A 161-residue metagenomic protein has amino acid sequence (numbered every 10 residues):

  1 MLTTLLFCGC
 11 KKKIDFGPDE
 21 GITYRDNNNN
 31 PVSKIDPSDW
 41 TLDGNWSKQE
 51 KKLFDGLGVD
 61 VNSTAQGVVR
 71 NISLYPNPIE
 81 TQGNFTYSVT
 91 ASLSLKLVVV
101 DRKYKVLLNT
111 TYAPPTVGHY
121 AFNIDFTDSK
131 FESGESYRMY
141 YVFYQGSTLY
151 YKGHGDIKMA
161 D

Functional and structural regions predicted by a protein language model:
L6-G9: C-terminal motif of bacterial Sec signal peptides marking the signal peptidase cleavage site
I14-E20, R25-P31, I35-P37, R138-D161: C-terminal tail/sorting-segment detector
T41-A65: A general sequence property marking short-to-moderate contiguous segments in secreted/outer-membrane adhesion
D60-S88: Surface-exposed, proline-anchored Ser/Thr-rich loop/turn motifs
T90-L95: Short proline/glycine-enriched turn/loop motifs at strand-loop junctions of beta-rich domains
L97-N109, S136-V142: Short, glycine-anchored, charge-dense loop/turn motifs used at functional sites
L107-V117: Solvent-exposed serine/threonine-rich low-complexity stretches and specific carbohydrate-binding patches
P115-S147: Short, surface-exposed loop/turn motifs with a glycine/proline- and acidic-biased composition
